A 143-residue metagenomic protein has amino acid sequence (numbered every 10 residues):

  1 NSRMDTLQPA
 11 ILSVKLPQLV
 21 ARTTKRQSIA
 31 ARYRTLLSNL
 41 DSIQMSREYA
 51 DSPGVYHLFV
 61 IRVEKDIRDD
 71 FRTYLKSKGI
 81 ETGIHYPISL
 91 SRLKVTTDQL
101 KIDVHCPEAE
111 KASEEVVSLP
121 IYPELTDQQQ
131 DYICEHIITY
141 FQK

Functional and structural regions predicted by a protein language model:
N1-K143: PLP-dependent aminotransferase class I/II
